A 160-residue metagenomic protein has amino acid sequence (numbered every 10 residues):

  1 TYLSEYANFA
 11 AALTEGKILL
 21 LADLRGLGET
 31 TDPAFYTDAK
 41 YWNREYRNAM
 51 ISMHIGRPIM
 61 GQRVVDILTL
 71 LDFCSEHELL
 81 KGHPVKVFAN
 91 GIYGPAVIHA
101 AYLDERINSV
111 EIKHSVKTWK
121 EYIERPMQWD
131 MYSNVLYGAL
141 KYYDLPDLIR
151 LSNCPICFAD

Functional and structural regions predicted by a protein language model:
T1-H77, K81-P84, W119-P126: Cap/lid segment of the alpha/beta-hydrolase catalytic domain
L13, R150-N153: Short, conserved loop/helix-junction motifs that constitute active-site signature segments in enzyme catalytic cores
D23-L24, G91, H114, D160: Glycine-rich, histidine-containing beta strand-loop boundary motifs that form or position
L70-Y142, P146-R150: Primarily recognizes the serine-hydrolase "nucleophile elbow" in alpha/beta-hydrolase and SGNH/GDSL folds
C154-A159: Catalytic His-Asp charge-relay segment
